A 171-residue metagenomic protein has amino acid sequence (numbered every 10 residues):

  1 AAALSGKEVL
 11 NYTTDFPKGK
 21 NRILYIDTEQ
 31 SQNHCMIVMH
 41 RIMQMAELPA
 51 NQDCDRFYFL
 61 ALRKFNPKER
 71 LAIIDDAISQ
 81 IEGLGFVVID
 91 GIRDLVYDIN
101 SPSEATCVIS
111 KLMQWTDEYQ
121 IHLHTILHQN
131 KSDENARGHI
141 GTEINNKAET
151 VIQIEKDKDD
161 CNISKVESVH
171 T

Functional and structural regions predicted by a protein language model:
A3-K20: Post-Walker A helix-loop "phosphate-sensing" segment adjacent to the P-loop in P-loop NTPases
G6, R41-M45, I154: A short linear boundary/processing microfeature
N11-F16, E47, D76-I78, Q114 (+1 more regions): Short, flexible, glycine/charge-rich loop motifs used to bind or transfer phosphoryl groups or to couple energy/partner
P17-S103, C107: Conserved inter-motif catalytic segment of the P-loop NTP-binding fold
L24, F86, D94, S103-T171: Phosphate-binding/switch region of NTP-binding enzymes
